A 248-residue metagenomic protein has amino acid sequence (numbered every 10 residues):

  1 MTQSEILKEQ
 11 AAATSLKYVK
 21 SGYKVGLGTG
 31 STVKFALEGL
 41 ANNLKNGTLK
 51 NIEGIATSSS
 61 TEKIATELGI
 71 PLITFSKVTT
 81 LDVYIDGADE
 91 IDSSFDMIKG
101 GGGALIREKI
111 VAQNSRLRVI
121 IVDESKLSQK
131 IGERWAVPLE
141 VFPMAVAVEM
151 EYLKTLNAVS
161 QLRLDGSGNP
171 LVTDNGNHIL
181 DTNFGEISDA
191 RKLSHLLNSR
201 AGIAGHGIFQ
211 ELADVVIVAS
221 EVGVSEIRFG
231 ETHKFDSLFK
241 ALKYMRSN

Functional and structural regions predicted by a protein language model:
T2-Q10, S59-N248: Conserved phosphate- and dinucleotide-binding cores of soluble alpha/beta proteins, encompassing both enzyme active
E9, A13, K34: Residues forming the Rossmann-fold NAD(P)(H) cofactor-binding site
S15-K20: Glycine-rich helix-loop-beta junction characteristic of Rossmann-like nucleotide cofactor-binding loops
Y23-V25, G47-G54, D96: Short active-site oxyanion
G26-T32, A36: Glycine-rich beta-strand-to-loop/alpha-helix junction loops that act as flexible
L40-K45: Active-site catalytic pocket residues across diverse enzymes, especially alpha/beta-hydrolases
